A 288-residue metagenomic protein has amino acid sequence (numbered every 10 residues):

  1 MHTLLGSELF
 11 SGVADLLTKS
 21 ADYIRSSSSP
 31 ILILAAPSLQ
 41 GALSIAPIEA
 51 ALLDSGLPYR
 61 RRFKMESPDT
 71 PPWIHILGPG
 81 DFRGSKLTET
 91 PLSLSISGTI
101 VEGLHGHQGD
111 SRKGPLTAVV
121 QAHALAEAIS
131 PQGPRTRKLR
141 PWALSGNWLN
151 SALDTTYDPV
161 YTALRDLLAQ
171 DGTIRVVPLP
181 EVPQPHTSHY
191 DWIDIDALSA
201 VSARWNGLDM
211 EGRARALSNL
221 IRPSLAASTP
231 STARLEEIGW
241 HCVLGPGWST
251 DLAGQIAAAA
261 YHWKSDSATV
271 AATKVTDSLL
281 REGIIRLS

Functional and structural regions predicted by a protein language model:
M1-S288: Replace "Mg2+/Mn2+-dependent" with "divalent metal-dependent
